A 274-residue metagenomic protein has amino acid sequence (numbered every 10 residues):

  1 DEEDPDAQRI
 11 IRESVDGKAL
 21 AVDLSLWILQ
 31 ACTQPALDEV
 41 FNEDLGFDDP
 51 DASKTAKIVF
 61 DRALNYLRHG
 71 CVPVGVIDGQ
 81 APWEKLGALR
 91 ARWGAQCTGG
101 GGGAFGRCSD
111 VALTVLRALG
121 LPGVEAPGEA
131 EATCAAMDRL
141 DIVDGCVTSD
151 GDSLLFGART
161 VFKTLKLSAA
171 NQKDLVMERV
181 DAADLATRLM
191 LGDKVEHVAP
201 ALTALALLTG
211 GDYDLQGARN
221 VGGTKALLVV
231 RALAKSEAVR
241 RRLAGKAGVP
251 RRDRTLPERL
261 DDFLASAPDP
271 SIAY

Functional and structural regions predicted by a protein language model:
D1-D16, A183-Y274: Non-catalytic nucleic-acid-binding/docking modules located in mid-to-C-terminal regions of nucleic-acid enzymes
E2-P5, R9, E13-E129, T133-R139 (+2 more regions): Noncatalytic, basic helical substrate-engagement surface that gates or grips nucleic-acid strands
V22, S149, V221: Single, functionally critical "micro-switch" positions that shape active/binding sites and transmembrane helices
I28-Q30, P82-K85, A132, D144 (+5 more regions): Eukaryotic short linear interaction motifs
A31, K85-L86, E125-A126, F156-G157 (+4 more regions): Intrinsically disordered, low-complexity regions enriched in proline, serine, glycine and charged residues
Q80-E84, E129-T133, D152-F156, V221-K225 (+1 more regions): Short amphipathic alpha-helical segments embedded in low-complexity Lys/Glu-rich regions
A118, P122, L140-V143, S149 (+2 more regions): Short amphipathic alpha-helical interaction elements and helix-loop-helix interfaces that mediate dimerization
D138-D141, C146-D214: Long, highly charged, low-complexity intrinsically disordered interaction regions that mediate electrostatic DNA/RNA
